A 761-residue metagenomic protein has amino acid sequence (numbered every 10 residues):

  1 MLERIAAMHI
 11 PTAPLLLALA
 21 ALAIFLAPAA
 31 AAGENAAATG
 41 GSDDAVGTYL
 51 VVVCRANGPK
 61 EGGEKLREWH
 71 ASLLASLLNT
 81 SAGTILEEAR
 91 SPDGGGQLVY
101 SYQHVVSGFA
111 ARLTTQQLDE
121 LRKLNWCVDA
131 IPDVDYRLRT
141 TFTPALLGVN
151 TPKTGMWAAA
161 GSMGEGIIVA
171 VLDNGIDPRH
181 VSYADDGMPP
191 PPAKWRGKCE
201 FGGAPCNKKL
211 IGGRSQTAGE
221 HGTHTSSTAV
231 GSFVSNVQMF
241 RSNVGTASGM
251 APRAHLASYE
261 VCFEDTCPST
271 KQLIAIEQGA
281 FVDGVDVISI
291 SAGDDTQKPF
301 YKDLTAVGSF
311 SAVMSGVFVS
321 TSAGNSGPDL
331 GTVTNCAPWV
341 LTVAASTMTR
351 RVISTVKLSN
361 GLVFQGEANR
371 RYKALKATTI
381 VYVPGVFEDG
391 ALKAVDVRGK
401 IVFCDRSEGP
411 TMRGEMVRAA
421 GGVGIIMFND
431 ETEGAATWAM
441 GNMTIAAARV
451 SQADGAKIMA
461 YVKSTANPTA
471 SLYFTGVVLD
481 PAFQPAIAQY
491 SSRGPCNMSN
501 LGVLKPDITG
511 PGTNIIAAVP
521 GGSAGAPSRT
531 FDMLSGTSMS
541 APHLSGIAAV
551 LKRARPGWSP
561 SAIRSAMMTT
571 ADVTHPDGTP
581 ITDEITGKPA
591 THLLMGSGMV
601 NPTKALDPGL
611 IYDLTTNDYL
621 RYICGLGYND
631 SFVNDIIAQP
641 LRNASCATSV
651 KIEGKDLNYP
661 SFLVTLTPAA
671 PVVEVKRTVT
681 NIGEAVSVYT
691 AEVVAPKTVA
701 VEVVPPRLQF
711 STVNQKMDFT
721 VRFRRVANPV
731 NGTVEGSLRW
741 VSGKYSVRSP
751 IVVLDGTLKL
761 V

Functional and structural regions predicted by a protein language model:
L2-V761: Loop-rich non-cytosolic ectodomains and luminal regions
